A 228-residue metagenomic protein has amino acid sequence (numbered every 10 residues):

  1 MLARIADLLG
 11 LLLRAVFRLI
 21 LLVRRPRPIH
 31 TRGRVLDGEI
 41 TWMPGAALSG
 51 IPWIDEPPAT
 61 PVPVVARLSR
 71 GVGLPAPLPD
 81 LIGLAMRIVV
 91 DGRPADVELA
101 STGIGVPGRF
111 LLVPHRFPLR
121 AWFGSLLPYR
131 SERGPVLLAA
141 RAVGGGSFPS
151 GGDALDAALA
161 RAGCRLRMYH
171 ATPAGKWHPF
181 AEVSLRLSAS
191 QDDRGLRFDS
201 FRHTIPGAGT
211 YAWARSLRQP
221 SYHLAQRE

Functional and structural regions predicted by a protein language model:
M1-E228: Active-site-adjacent core segments of small-molecule enzymes
